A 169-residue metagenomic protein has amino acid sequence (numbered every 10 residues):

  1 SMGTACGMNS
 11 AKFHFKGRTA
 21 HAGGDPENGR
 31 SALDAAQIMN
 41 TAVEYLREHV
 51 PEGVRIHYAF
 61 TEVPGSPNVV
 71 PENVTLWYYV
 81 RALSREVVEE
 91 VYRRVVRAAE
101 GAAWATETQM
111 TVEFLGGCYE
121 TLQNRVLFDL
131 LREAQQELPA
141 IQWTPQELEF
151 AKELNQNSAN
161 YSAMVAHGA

Functional and structural regions predicted by a protein language model:
S1-G168: Midchain, well-structured core segments that form catalytic/ion-binding scaffolds
